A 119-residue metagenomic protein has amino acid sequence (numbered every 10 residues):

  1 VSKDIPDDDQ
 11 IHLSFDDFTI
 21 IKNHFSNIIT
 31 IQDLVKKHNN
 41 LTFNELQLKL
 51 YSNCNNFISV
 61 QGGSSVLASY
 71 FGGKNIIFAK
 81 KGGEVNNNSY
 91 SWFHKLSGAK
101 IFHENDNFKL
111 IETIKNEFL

Functional and structural regions predicted by a protein language model:
V1-V85: Donor-binding and catalytic core of enzymes assembling or modifying cell-surface/extracellular glycoconjugates
S65-L119: Nucleotide-sugar donor-binding patch of glycosyltransferase catalytic domains
